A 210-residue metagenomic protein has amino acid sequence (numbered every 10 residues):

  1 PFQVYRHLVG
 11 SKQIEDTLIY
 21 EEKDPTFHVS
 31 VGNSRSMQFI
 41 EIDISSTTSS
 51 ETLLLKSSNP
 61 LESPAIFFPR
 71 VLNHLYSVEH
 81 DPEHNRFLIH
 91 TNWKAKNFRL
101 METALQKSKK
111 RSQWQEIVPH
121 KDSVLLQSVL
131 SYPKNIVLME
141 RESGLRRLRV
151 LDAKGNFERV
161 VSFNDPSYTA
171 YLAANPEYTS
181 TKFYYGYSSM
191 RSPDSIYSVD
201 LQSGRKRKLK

Functional and structural regions predicted by a protein language model:
P1-K210: Peripheral, non-catalytic segments that deliver or gate enzyme domains
